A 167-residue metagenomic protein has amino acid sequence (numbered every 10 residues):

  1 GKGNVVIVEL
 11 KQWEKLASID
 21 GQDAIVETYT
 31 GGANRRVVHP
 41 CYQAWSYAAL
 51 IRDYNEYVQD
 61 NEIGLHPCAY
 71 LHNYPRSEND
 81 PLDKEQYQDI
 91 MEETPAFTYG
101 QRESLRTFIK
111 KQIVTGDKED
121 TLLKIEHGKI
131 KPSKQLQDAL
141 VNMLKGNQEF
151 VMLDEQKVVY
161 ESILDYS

Functional and structural regions predicted by a protein language model:
G1-H127: Accessory nucleic-acid engagement/destabilization modules that flank
E103, K134, D154-K157: Generic alpha-helical secondary structure signal
T121-N142: Conserved ASCE P-loop NTPase core motifs with emphasis on AAA+ ATPases
D138-M152: Inter-lobe coupling/hinge region of RecA-like P-loop helicase motors
Q148-S167: N-terminal pre-P-loop "Q-motif" helix
